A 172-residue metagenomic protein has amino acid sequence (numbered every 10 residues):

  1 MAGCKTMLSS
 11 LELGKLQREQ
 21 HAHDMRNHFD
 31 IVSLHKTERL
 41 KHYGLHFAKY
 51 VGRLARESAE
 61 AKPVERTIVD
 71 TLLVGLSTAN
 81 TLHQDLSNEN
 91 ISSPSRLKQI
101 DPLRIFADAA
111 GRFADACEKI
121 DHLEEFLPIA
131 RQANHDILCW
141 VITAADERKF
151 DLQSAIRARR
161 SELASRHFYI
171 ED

Functional and structural regions predicted by a protein language model:
M1-D172: Flexible "arm" and connector segments at domain edges
